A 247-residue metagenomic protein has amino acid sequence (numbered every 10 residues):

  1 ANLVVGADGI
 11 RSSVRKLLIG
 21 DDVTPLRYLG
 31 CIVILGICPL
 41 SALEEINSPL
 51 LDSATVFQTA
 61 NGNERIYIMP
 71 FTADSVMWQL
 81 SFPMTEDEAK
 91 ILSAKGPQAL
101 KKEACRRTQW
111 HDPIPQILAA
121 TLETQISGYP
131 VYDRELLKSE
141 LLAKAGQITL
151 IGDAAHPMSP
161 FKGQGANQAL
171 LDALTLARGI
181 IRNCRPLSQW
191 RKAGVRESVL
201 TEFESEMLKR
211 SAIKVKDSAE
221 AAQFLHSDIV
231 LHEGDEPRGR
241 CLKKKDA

Functional and structural regions predicted by a protein language model:
A1-E123: Conserved FAD-binding catalytic core of PHBH/FMO-like flavoproteins
A7, I151-D153, L171: Active-site flanking residues adjacent to catalytic metal/cofactor-binding acidic residues
S13, P157-M158: Conserved PLP phosphate-binding loop immediately N-terminal to the Schiff-base lysine helix in PLP-dependent enzymes
L17-T24, A143, A166-A169: Glycine-rich, phosphate-binding/catalytic loops in enzymes
A42, M158-S159: Short, solvent-exposed loop/turn segments at secondary-structure junctions
K95-R106, A145-G146, E197-E204: Catalytic lobes of large eukaryotic enzymes
Y129-H156: FAD-binding beta-loop-beta segment adjacent to the flavin cofactor pocket
E140, F161-Q164, Q168, T175-A247: C-terminal helical "tail/cap" subdomain of flavin- and related membrane-associated enzymes
